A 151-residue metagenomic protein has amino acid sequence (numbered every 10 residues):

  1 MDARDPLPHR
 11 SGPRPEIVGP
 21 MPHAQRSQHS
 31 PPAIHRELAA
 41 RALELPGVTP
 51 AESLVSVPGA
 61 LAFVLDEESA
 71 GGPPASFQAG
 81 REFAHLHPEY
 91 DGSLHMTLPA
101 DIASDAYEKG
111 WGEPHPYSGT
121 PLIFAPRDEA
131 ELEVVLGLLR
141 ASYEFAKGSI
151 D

Functional and structural regions predicted by a protein language model:
M1-D151: Charge-dense, helix-prone N-terminal extensions
